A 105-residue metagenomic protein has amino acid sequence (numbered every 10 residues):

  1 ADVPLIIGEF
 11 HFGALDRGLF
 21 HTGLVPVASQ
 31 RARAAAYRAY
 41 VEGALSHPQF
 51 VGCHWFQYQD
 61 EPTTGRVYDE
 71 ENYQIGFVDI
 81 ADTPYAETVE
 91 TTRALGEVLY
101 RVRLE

Functional and structural regions predicted by a protein language model:
A1-D2, I75: Aromatic-lined substrate-binding rim segments of carbohydrate-active enzymes
D2-Y40, H47, F56-Y58: Active-site clefts of carbohydrate-active enzymes
Y40-G43, A86: A short, hydrophobic secondary-structure junction motif
C53: Conformationally flexible catalytic loops at phosphate/diphosphate-handling active centers
F56-E105: Aromatic-rich peripheral "rim/lid" segments of glycoside hydrolase catalytic domains that contact and position glycan
